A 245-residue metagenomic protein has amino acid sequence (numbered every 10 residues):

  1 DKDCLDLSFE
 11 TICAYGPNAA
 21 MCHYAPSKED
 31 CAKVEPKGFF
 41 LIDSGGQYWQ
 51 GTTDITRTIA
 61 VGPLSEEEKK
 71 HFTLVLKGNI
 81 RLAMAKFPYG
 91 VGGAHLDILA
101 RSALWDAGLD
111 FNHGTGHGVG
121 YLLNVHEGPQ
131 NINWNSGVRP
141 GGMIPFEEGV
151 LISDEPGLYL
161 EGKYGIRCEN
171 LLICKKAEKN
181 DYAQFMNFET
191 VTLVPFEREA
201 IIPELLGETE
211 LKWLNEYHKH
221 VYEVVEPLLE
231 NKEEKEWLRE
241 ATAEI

Functional and structural regions predicted by a protein language model:
D1-I245: Active-site neighborhoods and metal-handling regions in enzymes and metal-associated proteins
